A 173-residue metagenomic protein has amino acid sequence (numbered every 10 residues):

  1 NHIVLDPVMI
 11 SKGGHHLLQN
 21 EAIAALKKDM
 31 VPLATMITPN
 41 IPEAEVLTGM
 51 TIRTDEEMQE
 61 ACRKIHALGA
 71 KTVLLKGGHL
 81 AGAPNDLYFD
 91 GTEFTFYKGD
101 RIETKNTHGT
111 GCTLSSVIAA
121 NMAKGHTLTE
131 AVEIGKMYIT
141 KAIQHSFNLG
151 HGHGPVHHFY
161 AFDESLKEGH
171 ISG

Functional and structural regions predicted by a protein language model:
N1-D29: Glycine/small-residue-rich loop that forms an oxyanion/phosphate-binding "nest" at active or ligand-binding sites
V4-K12, T38-L47, S115: Short beta-strands and strand-loop turn motifs
M9-S11, G77-A81, R101-E103, K136-I139: Glycine-rich beta-alpha junction loops
N20-E93: Conserved phosphate/ATP/ADP-binding segment of small-molecule kinases
V46, T104-L128: Short, small-residue alpha-helix embedded
T51-M58, A123-E133: Short, charged, surface-exposed loops that flank catalytic or proteolytic processing sites
F94-H108: Short pre-catalytic strand/loop immediately N-terminal to key active-site residues, enriched for Gly-Thr
T129-G173: Charged C-terminal helix
